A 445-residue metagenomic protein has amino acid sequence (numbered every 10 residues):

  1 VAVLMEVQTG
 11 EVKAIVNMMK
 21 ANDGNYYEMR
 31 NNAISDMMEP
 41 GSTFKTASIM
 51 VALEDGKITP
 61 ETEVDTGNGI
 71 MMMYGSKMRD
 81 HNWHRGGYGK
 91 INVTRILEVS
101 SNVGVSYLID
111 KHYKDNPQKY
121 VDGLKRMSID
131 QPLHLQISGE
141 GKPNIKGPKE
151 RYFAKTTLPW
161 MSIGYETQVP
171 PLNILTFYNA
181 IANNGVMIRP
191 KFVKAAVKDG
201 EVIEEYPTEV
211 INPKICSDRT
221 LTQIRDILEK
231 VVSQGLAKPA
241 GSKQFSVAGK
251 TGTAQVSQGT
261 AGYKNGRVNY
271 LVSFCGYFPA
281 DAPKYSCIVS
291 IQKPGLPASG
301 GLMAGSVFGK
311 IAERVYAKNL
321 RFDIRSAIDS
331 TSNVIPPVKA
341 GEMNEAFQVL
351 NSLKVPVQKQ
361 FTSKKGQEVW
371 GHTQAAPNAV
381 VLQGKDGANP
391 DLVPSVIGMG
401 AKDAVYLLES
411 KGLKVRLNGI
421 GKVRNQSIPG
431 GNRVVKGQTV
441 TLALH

Functional and structural regions predicted by a protein language model:
V1-M37, M50-I291: Beta-lactam-recognizing serine transpeptidase/beta-lactamase-like catalytic domain environment
E39-S42: Active-site nucleophile and cofactor-binding loops and adjacent substrate-binding regions of central metabolic enzymes
I145, Q244, Q258, V289 (+2 more regions): Ligand-recognition elements built from short beta-strands and adjacent flexible loops
S299-G300: Solvent-exposed, non-transmembrane alpha-helical starts
